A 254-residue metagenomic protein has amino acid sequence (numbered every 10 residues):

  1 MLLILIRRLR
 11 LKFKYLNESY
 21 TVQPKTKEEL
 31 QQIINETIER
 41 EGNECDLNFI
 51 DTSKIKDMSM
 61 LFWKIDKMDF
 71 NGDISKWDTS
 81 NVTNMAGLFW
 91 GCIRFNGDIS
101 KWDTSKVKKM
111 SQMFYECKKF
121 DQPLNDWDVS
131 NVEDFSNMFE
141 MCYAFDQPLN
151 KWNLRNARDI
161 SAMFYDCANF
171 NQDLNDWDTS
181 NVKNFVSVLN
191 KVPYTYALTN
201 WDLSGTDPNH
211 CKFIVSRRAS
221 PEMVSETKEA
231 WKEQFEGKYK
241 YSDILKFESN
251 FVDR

Functional and structural regions predicted by a protein language model:
L2-R254: Negatively charged
